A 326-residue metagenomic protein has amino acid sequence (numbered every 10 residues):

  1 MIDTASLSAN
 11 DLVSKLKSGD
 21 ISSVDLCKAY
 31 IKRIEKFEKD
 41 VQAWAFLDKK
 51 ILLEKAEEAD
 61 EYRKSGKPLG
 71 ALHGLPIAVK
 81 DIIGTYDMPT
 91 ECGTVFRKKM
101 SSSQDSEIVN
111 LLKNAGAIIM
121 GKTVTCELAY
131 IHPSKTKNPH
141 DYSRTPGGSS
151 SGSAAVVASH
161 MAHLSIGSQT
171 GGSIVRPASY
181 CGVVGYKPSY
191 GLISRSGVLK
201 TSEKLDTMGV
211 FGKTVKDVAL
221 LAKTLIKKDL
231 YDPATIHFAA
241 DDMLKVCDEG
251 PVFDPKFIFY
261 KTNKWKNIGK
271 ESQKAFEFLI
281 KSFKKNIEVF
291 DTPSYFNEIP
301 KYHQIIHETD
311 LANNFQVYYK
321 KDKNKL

Functional and structural regions predicted by a protein language model:
M1-E54: An N-terminal boundary/leader segment
L12-S18, A78, F96-M100, D206-K213: Short, well-ordered beta-strand elements within core beta-sheets of diverse protein domains
S23-C27, E57, G269-P293, F315-N324: Acyltransferase
Q42-A45, P233-A240, P255-K256, Y260-N263 (+1 more regions): Flexible, acidic loop-helix segments that line cofactor/substrate-binding pockets
L52, Y62-S134: Acidic/His- and Gly-rich active-site-bordering loop/insert found across diverse amide/peptide-bond hydrolases
L72-C92, P251-Y260, Y302-L326: Short helix-loop capping/hinge segments that flank enzyme active sites or metal/cofactor-binding pockets
Q104-L225: Short glycine/serine-rich loop segments
K187-K274, K321: A short helix-breaking turn/cap at a secondary-structure junction
